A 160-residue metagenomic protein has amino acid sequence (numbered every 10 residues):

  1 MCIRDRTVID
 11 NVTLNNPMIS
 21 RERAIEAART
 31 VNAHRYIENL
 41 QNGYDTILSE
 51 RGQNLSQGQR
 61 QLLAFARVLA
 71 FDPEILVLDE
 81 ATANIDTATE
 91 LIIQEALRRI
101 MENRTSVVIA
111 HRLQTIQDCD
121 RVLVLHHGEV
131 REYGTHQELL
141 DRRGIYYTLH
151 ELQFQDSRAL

Functional and structural regions predicted by a protein language model:
M1-I3: Conserved small/polar residues in nucleotide/adenosyl-binding loops
T7-V12, M18, A27-V31, G43-R142: ABC-family ATPase nucleotide-binding domain "signature/switch" substructure
A24, T30-I37: Hydrophobic patch in the ABC ATPase nucleotide-binding domain
I37, D79, T148-L149: A generic structural-conservation signal
D141-L160: C-terminal boundary and immediately downstream tail of ABC-type ATPase nucleotide-binding domains
